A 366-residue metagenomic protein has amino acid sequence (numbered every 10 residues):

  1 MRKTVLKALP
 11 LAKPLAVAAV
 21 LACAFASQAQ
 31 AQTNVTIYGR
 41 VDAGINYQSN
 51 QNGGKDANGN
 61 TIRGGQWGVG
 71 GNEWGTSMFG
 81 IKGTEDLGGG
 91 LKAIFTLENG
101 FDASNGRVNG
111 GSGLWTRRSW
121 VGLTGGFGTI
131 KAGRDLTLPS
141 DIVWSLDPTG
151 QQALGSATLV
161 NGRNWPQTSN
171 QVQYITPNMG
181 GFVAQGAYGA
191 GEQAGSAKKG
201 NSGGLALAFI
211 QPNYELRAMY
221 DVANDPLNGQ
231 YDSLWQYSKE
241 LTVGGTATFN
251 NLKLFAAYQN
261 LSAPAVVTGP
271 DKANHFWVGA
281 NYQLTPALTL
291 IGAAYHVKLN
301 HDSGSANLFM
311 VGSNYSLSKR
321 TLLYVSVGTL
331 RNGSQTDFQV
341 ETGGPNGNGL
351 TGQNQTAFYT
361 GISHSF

Functional and structural regions predicted by a protein language model:
M1-N34: Cleavable N-terminal export/targeting peptides
Q32-Q48, G64-G191, K199-N201, L207-E215: Outer membrane beta-barrel
T36-Y38, K92-I94, T129-G133, V183-Q185 (+7 more regions): Residue-level detector of the transmembrane beta-barrel scaffold of outer-membrane proteins
I45-G53, F101-R107, L138-I142, E192-S196 (+5 more regions): Gram-negative outer-membrane beta-barrel proteins
K55-G59, G111-G113, P148-A153, F309 (+1 more regions): Flexible, surface-exposed loop regions and adjacent strand-edge segments of Gram-negative outer-membrane beta-barrel
T61-E73, N109-W115, G162-R163, A194-N201 (+6 more regions): Replace "Gram-negative outer membrane beta-barrel proteins" with "bacterial and organellar outer membrane beta-barrel
G203-S316, S326-L330: Detector for outer-membrane/organellar transmembrane beta-barrel domains, recognizing the amphipathic beta-strand
L317, G352-F366: Outer-membrane beta-barrel "beta-signal"
